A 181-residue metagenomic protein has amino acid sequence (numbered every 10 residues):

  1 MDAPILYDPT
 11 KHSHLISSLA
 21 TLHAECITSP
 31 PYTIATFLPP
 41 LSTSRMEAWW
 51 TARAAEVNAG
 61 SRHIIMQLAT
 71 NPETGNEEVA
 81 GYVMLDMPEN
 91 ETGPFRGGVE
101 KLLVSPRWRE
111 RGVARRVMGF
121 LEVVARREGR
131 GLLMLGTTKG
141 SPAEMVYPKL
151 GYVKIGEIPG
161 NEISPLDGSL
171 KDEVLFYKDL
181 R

Functional and structural regions predicted by a protein language model:
D2-P4: Extreme N-terminal starter segment of soluble prokaryotic enzymes
L6-R107, M118-F120, V124, D179-R181: Acetyl-CoA-dependent GNAT
H12, G131-E144, P148-R181: C-terminal "cap" of GNAT-fold acetyltransferases
V57-H63, A114, R130-P142: Generic detector of contiguous secondary-structure segments
L85, R116-M118, G160, D172: Short, electropositive, low-hydrophobicity segments enriched in small/polar residues
T92, K101, S105-G119, R126-E128 (+2 more regions): Conserved glycine-rich acetyl-CoA-binding loop
F95, A114, S169: Short, conserved glycine- and acidic-residue-centered signature motifs in active-site or ligand-binding loops
